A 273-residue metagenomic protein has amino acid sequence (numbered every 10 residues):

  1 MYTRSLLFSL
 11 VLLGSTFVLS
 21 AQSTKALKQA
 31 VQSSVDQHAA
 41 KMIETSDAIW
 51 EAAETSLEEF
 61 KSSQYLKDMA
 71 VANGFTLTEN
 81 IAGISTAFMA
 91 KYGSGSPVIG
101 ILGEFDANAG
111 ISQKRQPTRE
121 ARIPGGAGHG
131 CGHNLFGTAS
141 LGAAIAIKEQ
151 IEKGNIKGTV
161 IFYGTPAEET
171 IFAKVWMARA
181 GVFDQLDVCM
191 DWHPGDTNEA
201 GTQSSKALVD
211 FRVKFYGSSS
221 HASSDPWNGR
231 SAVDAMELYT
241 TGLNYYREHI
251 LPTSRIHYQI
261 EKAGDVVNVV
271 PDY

Functional and structural regions predicted by a protein language model:
M1-T24: Bacterial Sec-dependent N-terminal signal peptides
Q22-H129, T138-G158: Acidic/His- and Gly-rich active-site-bordering loop/insert found across diverse amide/peptide-bond hydrolases
D36, A40, D47, E51 (+7 more regions): Generic secondary-structure signature for well-ordered alpha-helical cores
I49, A90, I101, H133 (+5 more regions): Divalent metal-coordination and catalytic microenvironments
K67, L141-K148, V175-A178, R212 (+1 more regions): Predominant activation on well-ordered alpha-helical scaffold segments within soluble catalytic domains
H129-T138, P226-D234: Short, conserved micro-motifs enriched in small and acidic residues
L135-S204: Acidic/histidine-rich catalytic neighborhood of metal-dependent amide-processing enzymes
Q185-Y273: Midchain, well-structured core segments that form catalytic/ion-binding scaffolds
